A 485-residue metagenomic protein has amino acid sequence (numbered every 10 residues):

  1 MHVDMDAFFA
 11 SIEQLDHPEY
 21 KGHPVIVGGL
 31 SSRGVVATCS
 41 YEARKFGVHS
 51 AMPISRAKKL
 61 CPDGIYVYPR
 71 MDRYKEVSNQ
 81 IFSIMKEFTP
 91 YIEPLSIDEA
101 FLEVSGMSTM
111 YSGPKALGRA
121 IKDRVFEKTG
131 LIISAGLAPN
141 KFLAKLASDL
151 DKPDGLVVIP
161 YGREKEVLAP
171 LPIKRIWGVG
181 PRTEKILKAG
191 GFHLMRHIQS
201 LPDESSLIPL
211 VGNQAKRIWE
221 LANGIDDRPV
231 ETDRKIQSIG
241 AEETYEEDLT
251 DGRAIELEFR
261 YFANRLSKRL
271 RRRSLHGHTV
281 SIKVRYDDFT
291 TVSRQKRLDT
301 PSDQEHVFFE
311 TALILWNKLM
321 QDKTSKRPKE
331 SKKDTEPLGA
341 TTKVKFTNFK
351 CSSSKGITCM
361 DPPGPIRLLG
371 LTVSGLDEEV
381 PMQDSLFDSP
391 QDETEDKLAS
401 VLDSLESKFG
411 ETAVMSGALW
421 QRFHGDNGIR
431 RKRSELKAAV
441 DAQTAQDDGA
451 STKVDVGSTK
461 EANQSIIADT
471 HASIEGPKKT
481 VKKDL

Functional and structural regions predicted by a protein language model:
M1-I218, R228-D233, K268, D392-T452 (+1 more regions): Gly/Gly-Pro- and Ser/Thr-rich, intrinsically disordered tail segments characteristic of DNA damage-repair and tolerance
H2, R175, T183-R327, P337-G339 (+2 more regions): DNA-contacting surface of Y-family translesion DNA polymerases
F8, S32-R33, D287-T290, L376-E379: Short, charged/polar surface micro-motifs in flexible loops or helix N-caps
H23, I133, D154, H278-V280 (+2 more regions): Change "...and in nucleic-acid phosphodiester-cleaving endonucleases..." to "...and in nucleic-acid processing enzymes
L95-E99, A138-K141, L275-T279, G364-L368: Short Gly/Ser/Thr- and Asp/Glu-enriched loop/turn motifs at secondary-structure junctions
A100-G106, S293-K296, E378, Q383-D388: Short, hydrophobic beta-strand segments
G106, P139, Y286, T300 (+1 more regions): Non-catalytic surface loops within mature trypsin-like serine protease
T300-K332, P337-V344, F349-C351, K355-G457 (+1 more regions): Acidic, metal-coordinating catalytic segment for phosphate/diphosphate chemistry, firing primarily on the Nudix
